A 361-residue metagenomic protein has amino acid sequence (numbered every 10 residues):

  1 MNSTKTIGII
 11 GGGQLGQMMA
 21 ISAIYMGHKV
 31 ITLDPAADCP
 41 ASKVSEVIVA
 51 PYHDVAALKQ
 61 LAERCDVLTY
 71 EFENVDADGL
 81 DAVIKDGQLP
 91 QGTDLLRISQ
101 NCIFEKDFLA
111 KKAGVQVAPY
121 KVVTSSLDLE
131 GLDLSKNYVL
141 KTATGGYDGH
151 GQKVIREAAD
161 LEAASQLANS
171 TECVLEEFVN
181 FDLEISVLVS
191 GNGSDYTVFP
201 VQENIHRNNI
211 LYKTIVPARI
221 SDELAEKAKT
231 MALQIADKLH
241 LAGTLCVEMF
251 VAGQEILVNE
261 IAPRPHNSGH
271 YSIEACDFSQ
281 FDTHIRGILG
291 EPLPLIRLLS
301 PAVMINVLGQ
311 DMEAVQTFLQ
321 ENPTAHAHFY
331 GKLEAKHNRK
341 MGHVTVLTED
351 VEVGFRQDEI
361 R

Functional and structural regions predicted by a protein language model:
M1-Q100, F104: ATP-binding N-terminal substructure of ATP-dependent carboxylate-amine bond-forming enzymes
A23, L68, V187, H284 (+1 more regions): Residue-level signal for inorganic ion chemistry
S42, P90, G114-Q116, T144-G149 (+1 more regions): Short glycine-enriched loop/turn motifs at secondary-structure junctions
S99-S186, S190-I235, Q357: Active-site nucleotide/adenylate-binding loops and adjacent lid/helix of ATP-dependent enzymes
I155-E157, G191, V307-Q310, V344-D350: Short beta-strand-to-loop capping motifs
L167-I220, E226-V258, A262-H270, R286-L295 (+2 more regions): Phosphate-binding core of ATP-grasp and ATP-grasp-like enzymes
R297-L308: Short glycine-/aliphatic-rich beta-strand segments at the starts of folded cytosolic domains
F329-R361: Generic C-terminus detector
